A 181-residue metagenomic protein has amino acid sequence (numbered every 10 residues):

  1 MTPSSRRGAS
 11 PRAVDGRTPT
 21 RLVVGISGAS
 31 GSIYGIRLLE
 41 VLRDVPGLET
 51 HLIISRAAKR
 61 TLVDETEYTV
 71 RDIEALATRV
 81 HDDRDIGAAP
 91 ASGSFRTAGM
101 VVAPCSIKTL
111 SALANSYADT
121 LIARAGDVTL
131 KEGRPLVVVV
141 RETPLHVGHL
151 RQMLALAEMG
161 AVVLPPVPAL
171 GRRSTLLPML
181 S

Functional and structural regions predicted by a protein language model:
T2-V137, R141-S181: A cross-family phosphate/adenosyl-ligand binding-site feature
